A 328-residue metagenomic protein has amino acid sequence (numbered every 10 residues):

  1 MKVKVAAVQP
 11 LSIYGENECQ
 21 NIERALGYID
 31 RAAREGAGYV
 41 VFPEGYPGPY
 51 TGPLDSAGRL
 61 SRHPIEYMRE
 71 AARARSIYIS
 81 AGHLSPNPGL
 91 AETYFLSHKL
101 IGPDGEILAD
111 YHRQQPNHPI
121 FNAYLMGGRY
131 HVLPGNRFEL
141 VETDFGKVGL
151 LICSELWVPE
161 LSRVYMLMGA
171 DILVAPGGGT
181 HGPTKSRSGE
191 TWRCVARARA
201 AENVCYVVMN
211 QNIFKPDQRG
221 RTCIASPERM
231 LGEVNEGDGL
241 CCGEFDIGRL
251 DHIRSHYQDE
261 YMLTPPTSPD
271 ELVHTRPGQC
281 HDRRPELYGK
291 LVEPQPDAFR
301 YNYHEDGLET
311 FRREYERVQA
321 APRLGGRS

Functional and structural regions predicted by a protein language model:
M1-A7: Extreme N-terminal starter segment of soluble prokaryotic enzymes
Q9-L11, P43, H112, Q211: Residue-level recognition of beta-strand->loop/alpha-helix junctions
L11-Q20, A123-M126: Acidic/histidine-rich helix-loop elements that form or flank divalent-metal/phosphate-binding sites at the catalytic
G15-D104, L108-D110, T180-A198: Cys-nucleophile CN-hydrolase/nitrilase-fold catalytic domain and related Cys-dependent amidase chemistry that acts on
L60-S80, K147, C153-C242: CN hydrolase (nitrilase-like) catalytic-core segments centered on the catalytic cysteine and neighboring Lys/Glu
A81-H83, L96-L100, E139-V141, R221-I224 (+1 more regions): Short beta-strand scaffold segments in enzyme catalytic cores
G89-P176, T180-A198: Active-site catalytic loop in hydrolytic enzyme cores
E202-Y206, Q211-S328: C-terminal beta-strand edge segments of enzyme domains
